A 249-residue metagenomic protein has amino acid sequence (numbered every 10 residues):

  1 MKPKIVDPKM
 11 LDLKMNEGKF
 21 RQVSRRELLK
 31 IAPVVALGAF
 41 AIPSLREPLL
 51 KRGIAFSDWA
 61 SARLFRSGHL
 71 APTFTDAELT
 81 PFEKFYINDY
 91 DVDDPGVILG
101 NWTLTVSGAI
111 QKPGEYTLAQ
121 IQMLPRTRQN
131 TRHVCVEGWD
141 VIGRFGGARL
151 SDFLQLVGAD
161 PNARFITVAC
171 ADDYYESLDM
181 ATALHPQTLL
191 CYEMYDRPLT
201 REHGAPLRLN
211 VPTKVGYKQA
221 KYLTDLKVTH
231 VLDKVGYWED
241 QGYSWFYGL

Functional and structural regions predicted by a protein language model:
M1-V23: N-terminal secretory signal peptides
L11, R21, E27-P48: N-terminal export signals
S24, S44-L249: Structured, non-membrane catalytic/scaffold regions adjacent to prosthetic-group chemistry
